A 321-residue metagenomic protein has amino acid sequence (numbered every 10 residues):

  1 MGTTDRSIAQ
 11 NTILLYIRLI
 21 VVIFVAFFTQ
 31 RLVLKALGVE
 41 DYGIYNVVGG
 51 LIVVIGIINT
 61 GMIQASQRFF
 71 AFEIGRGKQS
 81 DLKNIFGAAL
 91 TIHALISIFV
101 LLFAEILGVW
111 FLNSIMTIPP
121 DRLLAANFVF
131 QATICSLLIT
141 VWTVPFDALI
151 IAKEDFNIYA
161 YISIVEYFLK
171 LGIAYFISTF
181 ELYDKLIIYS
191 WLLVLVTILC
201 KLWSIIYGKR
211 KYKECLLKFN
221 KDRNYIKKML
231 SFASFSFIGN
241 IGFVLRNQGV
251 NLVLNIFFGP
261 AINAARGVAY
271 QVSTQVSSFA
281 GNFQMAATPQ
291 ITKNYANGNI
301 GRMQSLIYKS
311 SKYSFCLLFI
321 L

Functional and structural regions predicted by a protein language model:
M1-I8, L186-W191, S204-N247, Q290 (+1 more regions): Interhelical loop/hinge segments that connect adjacent transmembrane helices in multipass membrane
D5-I8, L138-V165, Y175-F176, L182 (+1 more regions): Membrane-interface junctions at transmembrane-helix termini in multi-pass inner-membrane proteins
S7-F72, L101-E105, K170-L171, S231-A261 (+1 more regions): Signature of the first transmembrane helix
N11-L19, I52-V53, H93, V129-T133 (+12 more regions): Residue-level signature of transmembrane alpha-helical cores of multipass secondary-active transporters and flippases
R18, Q131, A160-K211, F232 (+2 more regions): Hydrophobic alpha-helical transmembrane segments
T60-R76, A152, Y212-K213, A269 (+2 more regions): Helix-loop junctions and terminal segments of transmembrane helices in multi-pass membrane transport/translocation
L90-I115, G172-F176, L202-W203, Q304-L321: Alpha-helical transmembrane segments of multi-pass membrane transport and lipid-handling proteins
I106-V109, P119-T143, G172, S190 (+2 more regions): Alpha-helical transmembrane segments of multi-pass membrane proteins
